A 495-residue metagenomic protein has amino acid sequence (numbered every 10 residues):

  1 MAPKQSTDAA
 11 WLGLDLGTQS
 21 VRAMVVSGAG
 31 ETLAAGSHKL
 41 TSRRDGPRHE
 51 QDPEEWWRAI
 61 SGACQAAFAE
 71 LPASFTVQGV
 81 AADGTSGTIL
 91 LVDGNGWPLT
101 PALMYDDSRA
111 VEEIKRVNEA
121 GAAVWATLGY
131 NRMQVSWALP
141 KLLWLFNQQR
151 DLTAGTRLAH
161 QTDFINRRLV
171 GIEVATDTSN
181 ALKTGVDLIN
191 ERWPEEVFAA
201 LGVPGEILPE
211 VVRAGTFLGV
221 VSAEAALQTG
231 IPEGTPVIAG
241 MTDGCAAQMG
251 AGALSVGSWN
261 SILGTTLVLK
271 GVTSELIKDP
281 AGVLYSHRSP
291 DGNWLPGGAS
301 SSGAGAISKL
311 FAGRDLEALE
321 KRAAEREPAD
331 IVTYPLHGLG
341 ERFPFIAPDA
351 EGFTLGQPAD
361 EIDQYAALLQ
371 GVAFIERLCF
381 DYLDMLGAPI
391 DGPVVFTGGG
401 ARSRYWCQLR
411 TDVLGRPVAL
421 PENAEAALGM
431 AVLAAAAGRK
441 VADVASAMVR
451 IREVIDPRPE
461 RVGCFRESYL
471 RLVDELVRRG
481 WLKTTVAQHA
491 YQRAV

Functional and structural regions predicted by a protein language model:
M1-T100, A154, A226-L227, I231-A239 (+2 more regions): N-terminal glycine/serine-rich phosphate-binding loop of ATP-dependent small-molecule kinases, especially carbohydrate
A2-S6, L12-G13, V111, N118-R132 (+7 more regions): Active-site core segments that coordinate phosphate-bearing ligands/cofactors across diverse enzyme families
F68, P72-L139: Active-site phosphate-binding/coordination module
D107, A175-N180: Nucleotide/phosphate-binding loop and acidic/charged catalytic motifs in nucleotide-binding or -utilizing enzymes
I189-N190, A214-L218: Short beta-strand to alpha-helix junction loop
L201-R213: A conserved helix-loop-beta module that forms one wall/lid of the active-site cleft in ATP-utilizing catalytic domains
